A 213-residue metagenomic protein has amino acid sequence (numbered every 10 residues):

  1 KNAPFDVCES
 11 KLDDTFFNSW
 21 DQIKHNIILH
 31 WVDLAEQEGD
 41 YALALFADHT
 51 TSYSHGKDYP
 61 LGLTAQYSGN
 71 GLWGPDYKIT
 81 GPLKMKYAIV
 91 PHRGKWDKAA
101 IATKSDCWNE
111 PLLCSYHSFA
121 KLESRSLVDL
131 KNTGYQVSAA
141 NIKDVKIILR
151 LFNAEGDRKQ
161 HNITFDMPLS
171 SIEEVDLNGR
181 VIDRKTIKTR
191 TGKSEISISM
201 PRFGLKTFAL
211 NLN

Functional and structural regions predicted by a protein language model:
K1-N213: C-terminal (or distal) subdomains of carbohydrate-active enzymes
